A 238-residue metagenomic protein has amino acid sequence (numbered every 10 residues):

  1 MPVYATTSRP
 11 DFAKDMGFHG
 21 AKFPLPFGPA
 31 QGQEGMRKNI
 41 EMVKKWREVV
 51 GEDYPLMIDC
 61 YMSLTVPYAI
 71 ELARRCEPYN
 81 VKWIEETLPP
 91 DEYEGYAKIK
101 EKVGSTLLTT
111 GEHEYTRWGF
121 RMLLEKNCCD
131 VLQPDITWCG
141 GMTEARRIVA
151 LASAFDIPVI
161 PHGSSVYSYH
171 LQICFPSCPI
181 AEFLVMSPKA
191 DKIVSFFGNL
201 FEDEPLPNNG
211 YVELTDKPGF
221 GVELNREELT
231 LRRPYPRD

Functional and structural regions predicted by a protein language model:
M1-M57, Y61-S63, I70, R74-P78 (+1 more regions): N-terminal capping/lid subdomain adjacent to the active-site entrance of alpha/beta enzymes
T6, D59, E86, P161-H162: Active-site-adjacent beta-strand anchor residues
G20-K22, E85, Q133, I160: Conserved beta-strand positions in the central sheet of alpha/beta enzyme cores
F27-M36, C60-Y68, E85-Y93, Y115-R117 (+1 more regions): Short, small-residue-enriched loops and turns at beta-alpha junctions that line or gate enzyme active sites
N80, D91-Y211, T215-P218: Shared catalytic-loop signature of beta/alpha-barrel
